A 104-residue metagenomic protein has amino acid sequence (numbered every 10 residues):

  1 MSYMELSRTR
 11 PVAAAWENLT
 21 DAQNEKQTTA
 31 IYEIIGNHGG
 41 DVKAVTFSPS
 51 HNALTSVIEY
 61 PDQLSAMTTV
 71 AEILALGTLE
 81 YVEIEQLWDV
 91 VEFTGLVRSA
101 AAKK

Functional and structural regions predicted by a protein language model:
M1-G36, D41-N52, S65, V90-K104: Short S/T/G/P-rich N-terminal loop/turn motif that feeds into the first structured element of a domain
E5-S7, S56, I84: A structural signal for short, well-ordered beta-strand segments
A53-E59: Short cationic amphipathic helices and targeting signals
E59-V91: An amphipathic, aromatic/His-enriched active-site/gating alpha helix that lines ligand/cofactor pockets
